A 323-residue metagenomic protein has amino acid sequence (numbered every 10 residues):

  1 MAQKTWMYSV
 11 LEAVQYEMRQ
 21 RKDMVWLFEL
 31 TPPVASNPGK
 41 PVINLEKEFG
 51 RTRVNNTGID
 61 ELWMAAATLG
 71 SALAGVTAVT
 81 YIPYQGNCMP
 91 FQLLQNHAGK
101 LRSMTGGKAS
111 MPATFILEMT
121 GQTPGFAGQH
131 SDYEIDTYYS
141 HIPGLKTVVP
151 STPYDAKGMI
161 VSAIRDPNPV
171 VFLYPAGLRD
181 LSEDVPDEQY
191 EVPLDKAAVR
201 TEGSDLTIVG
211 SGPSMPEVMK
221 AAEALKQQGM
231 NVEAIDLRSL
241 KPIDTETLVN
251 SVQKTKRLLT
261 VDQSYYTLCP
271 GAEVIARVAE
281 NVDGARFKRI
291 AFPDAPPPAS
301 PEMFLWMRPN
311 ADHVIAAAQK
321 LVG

Functional and structural regions predicted by a protein language model:
M1-P169, L173, L178, W306: Thiamine diphosphate
T31-P32, P38-E48, E61, S110-A113 (+3 more regions): Thiamine diphosphate
